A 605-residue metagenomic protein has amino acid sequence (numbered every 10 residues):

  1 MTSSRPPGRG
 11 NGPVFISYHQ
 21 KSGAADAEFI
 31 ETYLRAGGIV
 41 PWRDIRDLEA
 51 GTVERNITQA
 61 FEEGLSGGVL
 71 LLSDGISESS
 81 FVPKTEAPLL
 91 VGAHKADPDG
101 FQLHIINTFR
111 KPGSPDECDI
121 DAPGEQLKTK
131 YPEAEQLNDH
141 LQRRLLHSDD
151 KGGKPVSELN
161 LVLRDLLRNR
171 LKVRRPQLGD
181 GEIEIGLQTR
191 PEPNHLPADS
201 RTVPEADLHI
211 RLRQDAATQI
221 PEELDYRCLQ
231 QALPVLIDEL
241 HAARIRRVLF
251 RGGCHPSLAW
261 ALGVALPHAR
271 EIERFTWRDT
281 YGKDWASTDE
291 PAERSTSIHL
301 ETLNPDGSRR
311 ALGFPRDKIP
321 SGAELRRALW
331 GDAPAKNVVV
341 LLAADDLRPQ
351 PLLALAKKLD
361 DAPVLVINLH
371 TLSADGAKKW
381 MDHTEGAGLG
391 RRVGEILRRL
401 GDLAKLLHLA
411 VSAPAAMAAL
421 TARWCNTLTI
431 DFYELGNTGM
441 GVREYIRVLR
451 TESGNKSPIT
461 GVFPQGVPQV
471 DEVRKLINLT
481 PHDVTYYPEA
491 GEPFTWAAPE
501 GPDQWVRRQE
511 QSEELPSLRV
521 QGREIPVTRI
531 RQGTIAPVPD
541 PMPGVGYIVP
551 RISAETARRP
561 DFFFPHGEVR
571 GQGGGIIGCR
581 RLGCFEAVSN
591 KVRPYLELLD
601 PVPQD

Functional and structural regions predicted by a protein language model:
M1-G67, L90, P98-D99: Conserved N-terminal substructure of TIR/SEFIR domains
H19-S22, D47-T52, D74-V82, P256-S257 (+1 more regions): Acidic, metal-coordinating catalytic cores used for nucleic-acid/nucleotide bond scission and strand-transfer chemistry
G68-L70, G100-N107: Conserved beta-strand/loop subsegment of P-loop NTPase cores
D74-A96: Conserved TIR/SEFIR loop-to-helix hotspot centered on a Trp-containing motif with a nearby acidic residue
S77-F81, K111-E125, P351: Switch/connector loops and helix/strand junctions flanking conserved nucleotide-binding motifs in nucleotide-processing
D116, R143-D150, K154-E472, I477-D483 (+5 more regions): Long, low-complexity, Lys/Arg-enriched
V484-A554: Structured domain cores in non-transmembrane regions
R559-V569, G573-G574, R581: Surface-exposed interaction/ligand-binding surfaces
